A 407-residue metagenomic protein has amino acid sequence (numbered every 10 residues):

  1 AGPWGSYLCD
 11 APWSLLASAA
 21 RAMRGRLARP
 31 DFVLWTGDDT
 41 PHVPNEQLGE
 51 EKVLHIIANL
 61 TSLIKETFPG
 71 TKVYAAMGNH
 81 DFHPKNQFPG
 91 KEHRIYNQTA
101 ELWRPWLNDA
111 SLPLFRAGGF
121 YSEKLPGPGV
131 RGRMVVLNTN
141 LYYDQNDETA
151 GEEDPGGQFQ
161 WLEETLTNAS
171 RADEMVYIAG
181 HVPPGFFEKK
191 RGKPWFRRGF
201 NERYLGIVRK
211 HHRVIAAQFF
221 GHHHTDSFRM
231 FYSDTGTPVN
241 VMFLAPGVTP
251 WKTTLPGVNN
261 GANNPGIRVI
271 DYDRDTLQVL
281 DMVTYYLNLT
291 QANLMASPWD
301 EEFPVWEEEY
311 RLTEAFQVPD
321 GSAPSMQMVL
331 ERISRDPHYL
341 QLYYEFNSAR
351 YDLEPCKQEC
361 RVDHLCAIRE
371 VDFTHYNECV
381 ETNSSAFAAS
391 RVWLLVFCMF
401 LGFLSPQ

Functional and structural regions predicted by a protein language model:
A1-W35, I95-A172, T225-Q407: Metal-dependent phosphoesterase/phosphodiesterase active-site architecture
G2-P3, L8-I95: Core catalytic region of metal-dependent phosphoesterases/phosphodiesterases, especially metallo-beta-lactamase-like
G5-S6, E46-Q47, P105-L107, K189-K193 (+2 more regions): N-terminal start-of-chain detector that recognizes signal peptides and the immediate post-cleavage beginning
D31-D38, P69-N79, Y177-H181, R198-G199 (+2 more regions): Active-site neighborhood of phospho(di)ester-bond hydrolases with catalytic His/Asp-centered motifs
P41-P44, A75-N86, Y143-Q145, V182-K189 (+2 more regions): Active-site environment of divalent metal-dependent phosphoester hydrolases
L48-E51, F88-I95, G192-W195, Y232-G236 (+1 more regions): Short secondary-structure boundary/capping segments
V53-T67, R94-P113, R197, N201-R209: Acidic, His- and aromatic-enriched active-site or binding-groove loops in soluble protein domains that engage sugars
D144-F159, T167-F220, T254: Active-site-proximal segments of metal-dependent phosphoesterases and phosphodiesterases across multiple
